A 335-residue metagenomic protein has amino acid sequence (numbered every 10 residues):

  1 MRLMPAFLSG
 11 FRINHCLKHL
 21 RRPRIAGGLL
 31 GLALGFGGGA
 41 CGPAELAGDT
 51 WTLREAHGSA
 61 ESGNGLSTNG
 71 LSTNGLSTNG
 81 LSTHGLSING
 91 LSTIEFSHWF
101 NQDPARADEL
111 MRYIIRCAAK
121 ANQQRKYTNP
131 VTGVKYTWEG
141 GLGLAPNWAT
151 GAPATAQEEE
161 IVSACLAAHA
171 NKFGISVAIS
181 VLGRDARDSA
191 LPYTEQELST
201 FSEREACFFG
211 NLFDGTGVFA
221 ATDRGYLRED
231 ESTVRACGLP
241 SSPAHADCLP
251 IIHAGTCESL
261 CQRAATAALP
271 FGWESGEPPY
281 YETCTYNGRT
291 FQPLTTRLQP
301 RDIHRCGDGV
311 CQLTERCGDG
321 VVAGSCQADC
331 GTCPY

Functional and structural regions predicted by a protein language model:
M1-R22: N-terminal secretory signal peptides that target proteins for export/translocation
G27-G37: Bacterial N-terminal signal peptides
G42-A44: Bacterial signal peptide processing site
D49-G70: Post-signal peptide N-terminal segment of mature Sec-exported envelope proteins
S77, S82-R301: Long, low-hydrophobicity ectodomains and other hydrophilic envelope-associated domains
I303-Y335: Cysteine-rich modules of extracellular adhesion/ECM and protease-associated proteins
